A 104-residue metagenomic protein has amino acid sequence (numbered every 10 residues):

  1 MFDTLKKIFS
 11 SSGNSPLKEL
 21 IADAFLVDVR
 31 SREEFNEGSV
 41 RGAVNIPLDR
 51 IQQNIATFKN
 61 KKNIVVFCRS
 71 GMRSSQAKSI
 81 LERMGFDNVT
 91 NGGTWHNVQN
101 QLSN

Functional and structural regions predicted by a protein language model:
F2-F25, R32-N63, M72-N104: Rhodanese-like catalytic fold shared by cysteine-dependent sulfurtransferases and DSP/PTP-type phosphatases
F67: Short, surface-exposed ligand- or partner-binding patches at beta-edge/loop junctions that are enriched in aromatics
